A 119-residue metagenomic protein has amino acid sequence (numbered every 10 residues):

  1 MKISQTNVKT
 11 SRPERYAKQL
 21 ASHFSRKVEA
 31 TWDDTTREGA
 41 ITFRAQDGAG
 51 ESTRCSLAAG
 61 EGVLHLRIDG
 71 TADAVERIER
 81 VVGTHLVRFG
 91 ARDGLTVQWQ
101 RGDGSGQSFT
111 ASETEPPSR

Functional and structural regions predicted by a protein language model:
M1-E14: Terminal, regulation- and interaction-focused segments at domain boundaries
S4, D33-G39, T96, Q100-P116: Structural preference for solvent-exposed beta-strand-turn elements and adjacent flexible terminal/loop segments within
T10-R12, A45-D47, G70: Beta-strand elements of well-folded, non-transmembrane domains
P13-R26: Amphipathic alpha-helical segments
R26-A49: Ser/Thr-rich, low-complexity intrinsically disordered terminal regions
A49-G70: Beta-strand/loop substructures that line and gate deep hydrophobic ligand-binding cavities in soluble
S56-A59, E113-R119: Sequence termini and other peripheral, non-core segments
H65-F109: C-terminal structural segments of small proteins and small subunits
